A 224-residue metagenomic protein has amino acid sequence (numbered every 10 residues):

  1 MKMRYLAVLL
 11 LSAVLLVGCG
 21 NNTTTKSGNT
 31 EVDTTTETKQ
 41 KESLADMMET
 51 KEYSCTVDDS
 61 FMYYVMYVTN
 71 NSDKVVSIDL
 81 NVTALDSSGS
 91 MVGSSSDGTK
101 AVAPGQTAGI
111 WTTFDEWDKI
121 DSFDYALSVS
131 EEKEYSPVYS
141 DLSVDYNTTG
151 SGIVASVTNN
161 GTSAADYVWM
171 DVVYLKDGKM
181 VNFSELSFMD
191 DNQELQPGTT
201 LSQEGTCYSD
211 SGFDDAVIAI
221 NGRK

Functional and structural regions predicted by a protein language model:
L15-G18: C-terminal motif of bacterial Sec signal peptides marking the signal peptidase cleavage site
N21-Y63: N-terminal, intrinsically disordered, polar/charged segments of Gram-positive cell-envelope systems that serve as
M48, S77, S87-S96, Y135-V138 (+1 more regions): Short beta-strand and strand-turn-strand segments in soluble, beta-rich domains
D58-V65, N147-V154, L201: Short, solvent-exposed loop/turn segments enriched in Ser/Thr/Gly
V68-S72, S156-G161: Asparagine-centered strand-capping/turn motif at beta-strand->loop junctions
N71-I78, M91-V92, I120, S163-Y167 (+2 more regions): Short acidic/proline- and small/hydrophobic-mixed sequence motifs that coincide with surface turns and coil-to-beta
S90-D118, F183-D210: Intrinsically disordered, low-complexity Pro/Gly/Ser/Thr-rich segments with frequent PxxP/GP/PP motifs and embedded
T112-G152, T206-K224: Terminal connector regions
